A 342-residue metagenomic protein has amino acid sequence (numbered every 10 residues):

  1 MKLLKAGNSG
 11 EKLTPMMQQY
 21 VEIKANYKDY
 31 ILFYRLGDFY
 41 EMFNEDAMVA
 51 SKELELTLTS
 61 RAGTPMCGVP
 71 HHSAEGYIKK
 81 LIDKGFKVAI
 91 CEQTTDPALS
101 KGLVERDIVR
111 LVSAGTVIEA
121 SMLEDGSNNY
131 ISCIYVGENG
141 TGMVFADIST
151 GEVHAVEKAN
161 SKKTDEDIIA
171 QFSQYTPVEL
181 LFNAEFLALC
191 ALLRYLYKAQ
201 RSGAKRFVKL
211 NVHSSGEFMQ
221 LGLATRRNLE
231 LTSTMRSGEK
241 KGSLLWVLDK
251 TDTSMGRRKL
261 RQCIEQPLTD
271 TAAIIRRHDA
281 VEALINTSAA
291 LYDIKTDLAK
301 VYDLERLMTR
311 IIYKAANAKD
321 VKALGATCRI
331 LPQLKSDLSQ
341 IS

Functional and structural regions predicted by a protein language model:
M1-N286, T296, D303-T309, Y313: Basic, polar low-complexity surface loops/patches
K87-Q93, T287-S342: Non-catalytic interaction/clamp surfaces of large macromolecular machines
